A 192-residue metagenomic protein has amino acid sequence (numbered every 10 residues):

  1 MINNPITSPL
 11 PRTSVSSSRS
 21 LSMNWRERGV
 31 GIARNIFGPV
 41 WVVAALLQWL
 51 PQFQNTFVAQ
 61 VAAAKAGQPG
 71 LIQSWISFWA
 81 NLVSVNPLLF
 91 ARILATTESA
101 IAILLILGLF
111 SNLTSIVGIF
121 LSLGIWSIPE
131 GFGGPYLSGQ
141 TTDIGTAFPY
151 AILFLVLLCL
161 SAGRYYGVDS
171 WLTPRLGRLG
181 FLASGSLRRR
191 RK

Functional and structural regions predicted by a protein language model:
M1-A100, L107-K192: Extended, low-polarity transmembrane helix blocks
